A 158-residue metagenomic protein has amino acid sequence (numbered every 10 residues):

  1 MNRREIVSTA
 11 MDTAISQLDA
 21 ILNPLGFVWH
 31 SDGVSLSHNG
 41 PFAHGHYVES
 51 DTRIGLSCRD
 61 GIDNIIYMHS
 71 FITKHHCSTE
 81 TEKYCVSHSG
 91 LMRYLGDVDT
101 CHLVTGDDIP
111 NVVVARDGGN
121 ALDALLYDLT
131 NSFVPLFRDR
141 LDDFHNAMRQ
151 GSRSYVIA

Functional and structural regions predicted by a protein language model:
M1-D19, V28-A158: Intrinsically disordered, low-complexity regulatory regions enriched in serine/threonine/proline and acidic residues
